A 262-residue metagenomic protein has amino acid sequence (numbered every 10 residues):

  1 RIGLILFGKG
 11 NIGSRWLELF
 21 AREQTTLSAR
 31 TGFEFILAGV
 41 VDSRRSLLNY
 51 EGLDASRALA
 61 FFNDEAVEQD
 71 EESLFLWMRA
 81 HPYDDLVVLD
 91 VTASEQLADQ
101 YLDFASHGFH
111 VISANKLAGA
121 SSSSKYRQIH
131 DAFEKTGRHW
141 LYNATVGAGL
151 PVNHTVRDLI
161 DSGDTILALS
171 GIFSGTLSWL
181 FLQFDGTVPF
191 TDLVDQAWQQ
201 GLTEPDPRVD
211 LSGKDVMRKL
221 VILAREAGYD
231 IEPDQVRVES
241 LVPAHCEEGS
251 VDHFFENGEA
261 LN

Functional and structural regions predicted by a protein language model:
R1-H107: N-terminal glycine-/serine-/threonine-rich beta1-alpha1-beta2 phosphate-ribose binding loop of Rossmann-like
F7, N11, R15, F35 (+8 more regions): Conserved active-site and cofactor/substrate-binding residues in soluble primary-metabolism enzymes
W16-L19, N49-D54, S123-Y126, P151-R157 (+1 more regions): Short acidic, glycine/serine/threonine-rich loops at helix termini
V91, I112-A114: Glycine-rich phosphate-binding loop of nucleotide-binding enzymes
S94-H107, K116-N143, A148-D158: Rossmann-fold NAD(P)-binding glycine/threonine-rich loop
H110, H139, T203: Residue-level detector of anion-binding/catalytic polar loops
E134-G137, L141-Q200, K214, I222: Rossmann-like NAD(P)H-binding beta-loop-alpha module
Q183-F184, T191-N262: Substrate-binding/catalytic subdomain of NAD(P)-dependent oxidoreductase enzymes
